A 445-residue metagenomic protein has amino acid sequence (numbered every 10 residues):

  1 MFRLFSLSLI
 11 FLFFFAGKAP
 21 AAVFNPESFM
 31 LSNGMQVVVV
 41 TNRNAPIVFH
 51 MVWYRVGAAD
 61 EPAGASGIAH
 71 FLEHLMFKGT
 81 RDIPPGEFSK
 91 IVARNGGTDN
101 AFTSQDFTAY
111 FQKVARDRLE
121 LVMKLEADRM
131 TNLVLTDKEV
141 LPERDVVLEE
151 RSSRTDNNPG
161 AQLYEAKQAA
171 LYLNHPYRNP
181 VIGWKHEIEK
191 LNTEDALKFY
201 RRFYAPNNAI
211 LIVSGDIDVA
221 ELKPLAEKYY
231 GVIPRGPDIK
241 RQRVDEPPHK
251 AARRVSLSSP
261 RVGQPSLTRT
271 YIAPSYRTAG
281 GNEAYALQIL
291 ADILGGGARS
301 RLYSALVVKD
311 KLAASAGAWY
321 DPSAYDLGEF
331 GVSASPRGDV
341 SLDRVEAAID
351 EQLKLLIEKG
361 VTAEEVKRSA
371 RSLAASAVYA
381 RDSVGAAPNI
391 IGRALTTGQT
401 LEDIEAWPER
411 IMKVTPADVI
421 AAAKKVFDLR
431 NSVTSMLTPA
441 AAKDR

Functional and structural regions predicted by a protein language model:
F5-A16: Bacterial N-terminal signal peptides
G17-A21: Sec/Tat signal peptide C-region and signal peptidase I cleavage site
A22-Y54, A58: Mature N-terminal segment immediately following signal peptide/propeptide cleavage in secreted/periplasmic
P26-S28, Q36-N42, L197-R202, A251-S259 (+1 more regions): Short, surface-exposed beta-strand/loop micro-motifs that present aromatic residues
M30, S89-D238, K309-R445: Charge-rich, well-structured scaffold segments of protease-associated domains
N42-A45, A205, V262-G263: Short strand-connecting beta-turns/loops that link adjacent beta-strands
H50-K113, N179-I182, G296-L312, A324: M16/MPP (pitrilysin/insulinase) zinc-metallopeptidase core fold and M16-derived inactive scaffolds
S152, A169, D238-R299: His/Glu-based metal-binding/catalytic segments typifying zinc-dependent metallopeptidases
